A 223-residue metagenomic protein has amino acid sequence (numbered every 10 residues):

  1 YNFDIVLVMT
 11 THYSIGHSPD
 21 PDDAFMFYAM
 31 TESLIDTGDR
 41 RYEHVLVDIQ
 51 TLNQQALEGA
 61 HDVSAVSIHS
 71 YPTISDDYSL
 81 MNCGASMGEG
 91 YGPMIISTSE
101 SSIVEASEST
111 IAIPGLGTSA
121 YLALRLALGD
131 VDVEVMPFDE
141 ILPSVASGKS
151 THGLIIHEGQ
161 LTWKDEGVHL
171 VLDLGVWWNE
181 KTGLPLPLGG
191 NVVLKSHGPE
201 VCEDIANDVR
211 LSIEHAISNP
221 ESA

Functional and structural regions predicted by a protein language model:
N2-S86, S97, T110, I217-A223: N-terminal hydrophobic or amphipathic helices and topogenic motifs
T11-E32, Y91-H152, E158, E221: Bilobed "Venus flytrap"/periplasmic-binding protein-like clamshell domains and structurally analogous long
D20, A56, L124, N191 (+1 more regions): A residue-level signal for conserved active-site and pocket-lining positions in enzyme catalytic cores
S67-H69, G84, S99-S101, G117 (+2 more regions): Short, flexible active-site-adjacent loop segments at beta-strand->alpha-helix junctions, enriched in small/polar
T73-S75, A106, L124, T162-D165: Short loop/helix-cap segments at secondary-structure boundaries that form the rim of catalytic
Y78-N82, V131-V133, G167-V171: Active-site regions of enzymes building and remodeling cell-envelope glycoconjugates
L80-I103, L126, W178-S196: Hydrophobic/proline-rich hinge and linker segments of small-molecule sensing/allosteric domains, predominantly
F138-A223: Pocket-lining segment of extracytoplasmic ligand-binding domains
